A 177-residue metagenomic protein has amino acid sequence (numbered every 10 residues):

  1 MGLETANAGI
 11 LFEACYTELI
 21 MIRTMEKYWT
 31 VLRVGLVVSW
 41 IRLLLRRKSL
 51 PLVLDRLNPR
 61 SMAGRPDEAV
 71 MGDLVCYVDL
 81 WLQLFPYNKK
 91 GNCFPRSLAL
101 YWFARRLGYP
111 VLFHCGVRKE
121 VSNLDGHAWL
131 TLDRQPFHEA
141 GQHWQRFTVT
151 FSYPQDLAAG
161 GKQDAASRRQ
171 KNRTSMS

Functional and structural regions predicted by a protein language model:
M1, A8, A63, K90 (+1 more regions): Feature targets compositionally biased, intrinsically disordered low-complexity regions with long contiguous runs
G2, N7-A14, G126: N-terminal leader/targeting segments
L3-T5, K162-S177: Short, basic, low-complexity termini and linkers enriched in Ser/Thr/Gly/Pro that act as targeting/leader peptides
F12, T17-N92, R96, R105 (+3 more regions): Secondary-structure boundary elements
L36, L45, A99, K171-N172 (+1 more regions): Sequence-pattern detector for short linear motifs and compositional/periodic biases rather than a specific fold
L98-G161: Hydrophobic/aromatic-rich core segments of domains that either
